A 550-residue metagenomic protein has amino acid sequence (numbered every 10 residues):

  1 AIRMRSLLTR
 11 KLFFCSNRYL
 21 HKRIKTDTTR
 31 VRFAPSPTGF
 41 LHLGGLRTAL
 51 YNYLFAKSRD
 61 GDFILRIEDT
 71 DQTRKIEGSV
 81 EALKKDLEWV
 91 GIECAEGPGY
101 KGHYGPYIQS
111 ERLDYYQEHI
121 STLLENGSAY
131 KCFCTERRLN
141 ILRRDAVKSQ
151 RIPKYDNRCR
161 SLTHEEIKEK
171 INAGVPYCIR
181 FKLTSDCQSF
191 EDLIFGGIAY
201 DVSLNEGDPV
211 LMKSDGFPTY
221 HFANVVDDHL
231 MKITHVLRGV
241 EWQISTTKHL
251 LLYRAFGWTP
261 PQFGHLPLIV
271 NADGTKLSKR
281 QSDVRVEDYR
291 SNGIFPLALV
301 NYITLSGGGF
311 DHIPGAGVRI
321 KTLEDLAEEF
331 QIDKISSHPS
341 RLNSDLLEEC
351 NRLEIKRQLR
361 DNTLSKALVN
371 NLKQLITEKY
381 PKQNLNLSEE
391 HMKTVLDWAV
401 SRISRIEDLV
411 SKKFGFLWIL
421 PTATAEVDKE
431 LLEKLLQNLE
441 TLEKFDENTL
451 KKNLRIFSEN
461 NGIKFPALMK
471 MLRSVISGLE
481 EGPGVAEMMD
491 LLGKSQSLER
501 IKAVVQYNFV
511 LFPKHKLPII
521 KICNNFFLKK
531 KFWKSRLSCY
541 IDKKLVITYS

Functional and structural regions predicted by a protein language model:
A1-T28, L517, L545, S550: N-terminal mitochondrial targeting presequence
Y19-S149, I244-W258, A298: N-terminal Rossmann-like or analogous alpha/beta NTP/dinucleotide-binding catalytic cores that position adenine
N52, L83, L123, G127 (+8 more regions): Residue-level signal for inorganic ion chemistry
Y130-H265, V270-L277, R285-D288, L431-N438 (+1 more regions): Active-site cores that bind ATP or allylic diphosphates and position pyrophosphate for catalysis
I244, F256-P421, S477-N508: Catalytic adenosine-cofactor/nucleotide-binding cores of aminoacyl-tRNA synthetases and other
A425-E480: C-terminal accessory/binding modules appended to enzymatic or scaffolding proteins
I522, K529-K534, K544: Polybasic, lysine-rich low-complexity intrinsically disordered segments
